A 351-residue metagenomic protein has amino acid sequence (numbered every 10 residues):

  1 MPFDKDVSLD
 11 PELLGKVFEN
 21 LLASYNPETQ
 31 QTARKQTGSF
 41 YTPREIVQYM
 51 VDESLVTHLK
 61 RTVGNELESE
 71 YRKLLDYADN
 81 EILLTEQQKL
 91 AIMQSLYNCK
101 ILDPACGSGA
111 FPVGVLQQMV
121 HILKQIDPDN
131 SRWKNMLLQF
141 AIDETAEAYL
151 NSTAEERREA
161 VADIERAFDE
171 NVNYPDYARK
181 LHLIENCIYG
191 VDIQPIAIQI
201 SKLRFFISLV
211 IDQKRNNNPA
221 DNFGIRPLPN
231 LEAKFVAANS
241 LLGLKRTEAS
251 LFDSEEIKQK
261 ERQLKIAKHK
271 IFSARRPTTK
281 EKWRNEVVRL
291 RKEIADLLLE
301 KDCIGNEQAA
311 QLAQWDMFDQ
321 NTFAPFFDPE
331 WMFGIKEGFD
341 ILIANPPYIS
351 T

Functional and structural regions predicted by a protein language model:
M1-R179, A197, P346, S350: Class I S-adenosyl-L-methionine
C99, H182-L183, P229, E337: Structured loop/turn residues at beta-strand edges in well-structured enzyme cores
D103, S108-Q125, A197, F206-T247: C-terminal, active-site-flanking charged/polar segments
A110-Y174, G243-S273, E286, L290-D296 (+1 more regions): SAM-dependent methyltransferase catalytic-core segment centered on the flexible catalytic loop and adjoining short
G190-V191: Conserved SAM-binding motif I beta-strand of class I
Q194: Conserved SAM/SAH-binding beta-strand->alpha-helix loop
S201: Conserved SAM-binding loop
F272-E281: Charged, low-complexity interaction regions
